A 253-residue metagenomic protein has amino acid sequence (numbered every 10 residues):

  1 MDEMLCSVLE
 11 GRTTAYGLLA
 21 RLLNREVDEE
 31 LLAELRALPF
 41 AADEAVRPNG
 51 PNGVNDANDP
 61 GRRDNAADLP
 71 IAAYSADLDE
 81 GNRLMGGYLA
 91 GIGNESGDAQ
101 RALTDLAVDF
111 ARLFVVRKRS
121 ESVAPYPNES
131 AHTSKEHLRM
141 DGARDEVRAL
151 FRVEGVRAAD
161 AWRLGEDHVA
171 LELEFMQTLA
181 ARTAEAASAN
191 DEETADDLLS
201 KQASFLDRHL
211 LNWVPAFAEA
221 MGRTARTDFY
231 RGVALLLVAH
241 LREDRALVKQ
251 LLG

Functional and structural regions predicted by a protein language model:
M1-G253: Surface/interface-facing alpha-helical segments and adjacent flexible terminal/loop regions used for partner/assembly
